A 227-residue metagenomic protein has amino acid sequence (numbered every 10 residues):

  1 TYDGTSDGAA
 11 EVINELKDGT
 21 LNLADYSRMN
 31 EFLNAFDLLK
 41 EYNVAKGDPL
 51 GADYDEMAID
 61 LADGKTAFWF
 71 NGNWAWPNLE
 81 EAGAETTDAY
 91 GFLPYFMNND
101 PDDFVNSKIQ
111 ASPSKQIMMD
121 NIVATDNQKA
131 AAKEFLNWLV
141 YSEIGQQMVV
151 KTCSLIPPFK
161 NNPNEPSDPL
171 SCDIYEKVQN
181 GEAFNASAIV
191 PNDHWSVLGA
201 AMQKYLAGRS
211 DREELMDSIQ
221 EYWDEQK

Functional and structural regions predicted by a protein language model:
T1-K17, N106-N121, I174, D193-Q203: Periplasmic solute-binding protein
A9-L50: Glycine-centered hinge/linker elements that transmit conformational signals in sensory and ligand-binding systems
Y42, A82-T152: Extracytoplasmic/periplasmic substrate-recognition and gating elements
D48-A62: Short helix-initiation/N-cap motifs at beta->coil->alpha
Y54, N71-W76, P113-K115: Beta->alpha turn/N-cap motifs
M57-L61, A75-N78, A132, L136: Short, hydrophobic alpha-helical packing/hinge segments within bilobed ligand-binding/sensory domains
D63-N71, D88: Alpha-to-beta junction loops
E176-K227: Conserved C-terminal helix/tail region of periplasmic/extracytoplasmic solute-binding proteins
